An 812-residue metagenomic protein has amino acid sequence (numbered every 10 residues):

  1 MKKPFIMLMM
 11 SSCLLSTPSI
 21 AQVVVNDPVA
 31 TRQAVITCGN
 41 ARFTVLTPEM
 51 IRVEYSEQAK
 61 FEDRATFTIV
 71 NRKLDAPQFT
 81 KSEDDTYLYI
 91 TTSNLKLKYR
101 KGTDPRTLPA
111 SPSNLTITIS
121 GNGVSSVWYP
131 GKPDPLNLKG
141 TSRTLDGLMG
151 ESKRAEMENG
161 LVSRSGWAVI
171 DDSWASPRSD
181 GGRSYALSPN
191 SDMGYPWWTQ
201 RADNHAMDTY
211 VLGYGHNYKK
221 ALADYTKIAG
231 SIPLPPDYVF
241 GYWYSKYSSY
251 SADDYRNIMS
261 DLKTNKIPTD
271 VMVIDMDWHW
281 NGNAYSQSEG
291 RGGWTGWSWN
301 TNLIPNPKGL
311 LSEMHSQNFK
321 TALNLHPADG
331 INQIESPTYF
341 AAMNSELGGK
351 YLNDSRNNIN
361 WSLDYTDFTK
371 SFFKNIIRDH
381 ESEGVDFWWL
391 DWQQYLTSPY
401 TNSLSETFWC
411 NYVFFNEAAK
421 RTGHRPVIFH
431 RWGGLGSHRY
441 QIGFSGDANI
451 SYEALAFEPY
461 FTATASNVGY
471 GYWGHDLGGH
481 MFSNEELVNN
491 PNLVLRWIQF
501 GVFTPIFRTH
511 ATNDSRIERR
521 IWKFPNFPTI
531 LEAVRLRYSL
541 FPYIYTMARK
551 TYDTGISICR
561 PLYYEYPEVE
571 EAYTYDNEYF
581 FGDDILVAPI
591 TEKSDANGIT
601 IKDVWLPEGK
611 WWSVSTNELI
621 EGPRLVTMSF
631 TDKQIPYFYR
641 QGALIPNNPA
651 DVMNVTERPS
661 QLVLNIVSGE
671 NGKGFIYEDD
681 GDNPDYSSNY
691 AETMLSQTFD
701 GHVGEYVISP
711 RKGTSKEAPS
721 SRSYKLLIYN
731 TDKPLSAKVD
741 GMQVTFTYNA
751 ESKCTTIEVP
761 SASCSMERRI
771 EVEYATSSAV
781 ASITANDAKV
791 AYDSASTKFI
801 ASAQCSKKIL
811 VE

Functional and structural regions predicted by a protein language model:
M7-S16: Bacterial N-terminal signal peptides
F43, I51-V53, I90-L97, L586-P589 (+1 more regions): Short, well-ordered beta-strand segments enriched in hydrophobic/aromatic residues
L46-D85: A low-complexity, Ser/Thr/Gly/Pro-enriched, surface-exposed linker/loop concept that marks segments flanking
A65-Q78, S613-D632, S736-V759, A785-S794: Solvent-exposed beta-strand/loop surfaces of large extracellular or lumenal domains
S82-P236, K246, A252, M259-T264 (+3 more regions): Catalytic and substrate-binding clefts that recognize carbohydrates or anionic sugar/phosphate headgroups
N94, G160, L262, M314 (+4 more regions): Conserved, mostly hydrophobic/aromatic
W128, P268-I530, E565-P567, Y575 (+1 more regions): Aromatic- and carboxylate-enriched substrate-binding clefts and catalytic-loop regions of carbohydrate-active enzymes
F415-N416, L435-G443, F457-E458, A465-H475 (+3 more regions): Catalytic core of carbohydrate-active enzymes
